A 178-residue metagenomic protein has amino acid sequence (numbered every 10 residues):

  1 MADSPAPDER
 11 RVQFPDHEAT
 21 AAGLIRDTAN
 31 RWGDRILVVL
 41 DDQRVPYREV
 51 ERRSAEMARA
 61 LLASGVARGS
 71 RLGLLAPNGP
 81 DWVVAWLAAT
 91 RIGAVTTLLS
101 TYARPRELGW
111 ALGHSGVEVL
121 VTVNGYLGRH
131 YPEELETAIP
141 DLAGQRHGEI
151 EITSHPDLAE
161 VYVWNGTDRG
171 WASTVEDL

Functional and structural regions predicted by a protein language model:
M1-D3, T20-A21, H155-L158, L178: Intrinsically disordered, low-complexity proline-rich regions
M1-E18: Flexible, non-catalytic linker and terminal segments flanking ANL/adenylate-forming cores
V12-Q13, V38-D41, T96-L99, V123: Conserved short-loop catalytic and cofactor-binding motifs
P15-E18, A22-R26, D34-G79, V83-L87 (+3 more regions): Conserved AMP-binding/adenylate-forming core of the ANL superfamily
A29-R35, P156-D157: A short, compositionally biased
A63-S64, A94-D177: Structural core segment of the AMP-binding/adenylate-forming
